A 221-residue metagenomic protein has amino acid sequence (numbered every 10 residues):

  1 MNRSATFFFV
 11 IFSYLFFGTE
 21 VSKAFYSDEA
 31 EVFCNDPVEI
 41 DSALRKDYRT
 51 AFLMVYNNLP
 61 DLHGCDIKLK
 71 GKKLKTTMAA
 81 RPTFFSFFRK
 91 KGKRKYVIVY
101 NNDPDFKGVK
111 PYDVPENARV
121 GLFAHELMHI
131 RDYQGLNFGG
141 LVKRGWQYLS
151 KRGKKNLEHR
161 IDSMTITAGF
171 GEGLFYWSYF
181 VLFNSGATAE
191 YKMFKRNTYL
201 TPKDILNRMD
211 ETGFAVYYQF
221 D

Functional and structural regions predicted by a protein language model:
M1-N2: N-terminal secretory signal peptides that target proteins for export/translocation
A5-L15: Sec-dependent N-terminal signal peptides
Y14-F87, Y218-D221: A metal-dependent hydrolase signature that marks the N-terminal structural subdomain at the beginning of catalytic folds
A79-N117, Y133: Active-site scaffold of zinc-dependent metalloenzymes
P115-R131: Short alpha-helix carrying the canonical HExxH Zn2+-binding catalytic motif
E126-V142, T167-G173: Catalytic Zn2+-binding segment of zinc metalloproteases
D132-H159: Post-HEXXH active-site segment of zinc metalloproteases
K154, T167, G171-D221: Long, well-structured alpha-helical subdomains associated with metal-dependent extracellular/ecto-lumenal hydrolases
